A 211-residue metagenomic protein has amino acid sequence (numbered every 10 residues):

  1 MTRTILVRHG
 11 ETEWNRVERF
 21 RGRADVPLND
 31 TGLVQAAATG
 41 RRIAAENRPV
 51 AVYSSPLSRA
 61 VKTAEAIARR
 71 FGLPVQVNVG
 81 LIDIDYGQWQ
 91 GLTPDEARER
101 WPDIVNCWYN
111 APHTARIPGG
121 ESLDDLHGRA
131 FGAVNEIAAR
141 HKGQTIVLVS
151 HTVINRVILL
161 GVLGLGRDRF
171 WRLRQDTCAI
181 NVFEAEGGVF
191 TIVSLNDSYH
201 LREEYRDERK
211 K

Functional and structural regions predicted by a protein language model:
T2, R8-L73, V77: Active-site-proximal alpha-helix that buttresses catalytic centers in soluble enzyme cores
G10, T152, S198: Active-site metal-binding loops of divalent metal-dependent hydrolases
E13, R59-V61, D83-D85, I154-R156: Short, active-site-adjacent cap segments at secondary-structure transitions
S54-S55, G128, V149-S150: Short beta-strand scaffold positions
V61, R69-F71, F131-T191: Active-site-adjacent alpha-helix immediately C-terminal to a catalytic or transition-state-stabilizing loop
R69-R129, E184, T191-D197, K210-K211: Phosphate-handling substructures
R167-W171, R206-K211: Short, P/G- and charge-enriched loop/turn segments at secondary-structure junctions
